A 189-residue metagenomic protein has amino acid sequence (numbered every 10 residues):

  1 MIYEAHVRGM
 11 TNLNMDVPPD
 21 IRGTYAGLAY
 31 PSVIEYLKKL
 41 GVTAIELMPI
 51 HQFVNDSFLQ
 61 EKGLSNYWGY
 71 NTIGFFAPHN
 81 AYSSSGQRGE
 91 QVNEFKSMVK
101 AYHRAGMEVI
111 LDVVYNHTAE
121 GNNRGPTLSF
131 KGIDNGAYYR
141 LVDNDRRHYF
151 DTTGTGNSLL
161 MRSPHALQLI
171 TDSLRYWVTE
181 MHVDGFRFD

Functional and structural regions predicted by a protein language model:
M1: Basic K/R-rich, polyanion-interacting modules in nucleoproteins and related proteins
R8-A26, Y30-P31, E35-H182: Substrate-binding/active-site clefts of carbohydrate-active enzymes
G185-F186: Active-site capping/gating regions of soluble enzymes
